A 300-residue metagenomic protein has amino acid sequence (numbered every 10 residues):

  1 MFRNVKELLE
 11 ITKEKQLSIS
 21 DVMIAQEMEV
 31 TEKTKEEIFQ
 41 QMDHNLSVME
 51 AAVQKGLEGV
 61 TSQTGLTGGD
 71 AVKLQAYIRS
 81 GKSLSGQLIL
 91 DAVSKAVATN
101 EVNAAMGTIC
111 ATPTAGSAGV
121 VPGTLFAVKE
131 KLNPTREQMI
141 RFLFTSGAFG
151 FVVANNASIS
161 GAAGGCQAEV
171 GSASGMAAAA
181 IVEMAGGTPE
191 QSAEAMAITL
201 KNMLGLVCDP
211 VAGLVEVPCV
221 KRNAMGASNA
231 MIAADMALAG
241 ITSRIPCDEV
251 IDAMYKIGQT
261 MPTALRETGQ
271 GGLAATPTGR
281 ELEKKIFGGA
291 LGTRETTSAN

Functional and structural regions predicted by a protein language model:
M1-G107, K131, G240, C247-N300: Generic N-terminal targeting/processing segments that precede catalytic cores or assembly contacts
K35, F39, K82, G86-I89 (+5 more regions): Amphipathic, non-membrane alpha-helical segments in soluble helical-bundle scaffolds
I89-A104, A127-N156: Helix-rich "cap/lid" substructures immediately adjacent to catalytic or cofactor-binding pockets
N100-C110, V153-A163, P210-V215: Glycine/charged-rich beta-loop-alpha catalytic/anionic-binding loops adjacent to active sites
E101-F126, Q167-S174: Glycine/serine-rich anion-binding loops at beta->alpha junctions that coordinate negatively charged ligand groups
S117, T135, M139-F142, S146 (+4 more regions): Hydrophobic alpha-helical segments and helix-packing faces
P122-N133, I181-G186: Alpha-helical support elements that line or immediately flank enzyme active sites and cofactor-binding pockets
G161-S174, A178-M184, P189-N300: A structural signal for small-residue-enriched, beta-sheet-centric alpha/beta enzyme cores and oligomeric scaffold folds
